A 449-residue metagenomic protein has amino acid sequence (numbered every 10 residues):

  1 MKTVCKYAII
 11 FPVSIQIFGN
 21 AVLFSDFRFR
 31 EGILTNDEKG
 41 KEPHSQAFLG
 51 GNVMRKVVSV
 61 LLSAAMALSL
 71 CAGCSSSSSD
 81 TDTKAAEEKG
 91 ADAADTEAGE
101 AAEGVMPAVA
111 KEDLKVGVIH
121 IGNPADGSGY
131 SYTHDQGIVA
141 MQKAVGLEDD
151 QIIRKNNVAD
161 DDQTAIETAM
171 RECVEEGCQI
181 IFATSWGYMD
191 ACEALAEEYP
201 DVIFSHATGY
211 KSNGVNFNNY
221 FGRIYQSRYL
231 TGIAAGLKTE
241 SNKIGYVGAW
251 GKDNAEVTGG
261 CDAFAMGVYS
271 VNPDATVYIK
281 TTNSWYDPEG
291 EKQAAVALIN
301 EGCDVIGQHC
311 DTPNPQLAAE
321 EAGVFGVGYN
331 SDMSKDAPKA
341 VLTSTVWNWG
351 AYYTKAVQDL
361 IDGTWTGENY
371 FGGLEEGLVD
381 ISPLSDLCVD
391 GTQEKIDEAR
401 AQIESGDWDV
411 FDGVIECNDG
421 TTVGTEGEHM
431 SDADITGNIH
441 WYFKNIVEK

Functional and structural regions predicted by a protein language model:
K2-T3, G50-L61: Positively charged n-region of N-terminal signal peptides that target proteins for export
K6-A8, S75: Secreted/luminal cysteine- and crosslink-motif detector
I17, L23-V53: Short, Lys/Arg-enriched N-terminal segments with co-localized hydrophobic residues within the first ~10-30 amino acids
N52-V53, A65, V105: Residue-level detector of intrinsically disordered terminal segments
M66-L70: Hydrophobic core
C71-A85: Bacterial lipoprotein signal-peptidase II cleavage site
D82-K449: A residue-level marker of the well-folded mature domains of exported/periplasmic proteins
